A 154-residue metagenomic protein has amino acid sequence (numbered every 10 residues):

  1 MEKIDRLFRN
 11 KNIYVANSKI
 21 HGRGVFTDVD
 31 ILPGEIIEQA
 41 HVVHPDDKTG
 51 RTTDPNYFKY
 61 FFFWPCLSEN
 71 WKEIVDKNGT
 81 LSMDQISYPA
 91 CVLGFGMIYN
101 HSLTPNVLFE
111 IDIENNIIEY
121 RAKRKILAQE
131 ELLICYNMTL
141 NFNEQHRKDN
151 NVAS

Functional and structural regions predicted by a protein language model:
M1-S154: Conserved catalytic SET/PR domain of SAM-dependent protein methyltransferases, capturing the structural core that binds
